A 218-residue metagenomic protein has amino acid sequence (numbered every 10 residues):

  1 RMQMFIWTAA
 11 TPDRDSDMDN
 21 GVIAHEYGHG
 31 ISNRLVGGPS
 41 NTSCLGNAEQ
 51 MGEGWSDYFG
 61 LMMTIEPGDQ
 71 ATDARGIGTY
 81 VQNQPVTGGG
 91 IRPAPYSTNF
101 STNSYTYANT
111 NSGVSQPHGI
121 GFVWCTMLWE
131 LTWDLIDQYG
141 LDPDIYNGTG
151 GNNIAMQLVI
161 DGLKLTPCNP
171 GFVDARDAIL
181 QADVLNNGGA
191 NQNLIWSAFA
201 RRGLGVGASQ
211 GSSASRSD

Functional and structural regions predicted by a protein language model:
R1-D218: Extracellular protease catalytic domains of secreted zymogens
